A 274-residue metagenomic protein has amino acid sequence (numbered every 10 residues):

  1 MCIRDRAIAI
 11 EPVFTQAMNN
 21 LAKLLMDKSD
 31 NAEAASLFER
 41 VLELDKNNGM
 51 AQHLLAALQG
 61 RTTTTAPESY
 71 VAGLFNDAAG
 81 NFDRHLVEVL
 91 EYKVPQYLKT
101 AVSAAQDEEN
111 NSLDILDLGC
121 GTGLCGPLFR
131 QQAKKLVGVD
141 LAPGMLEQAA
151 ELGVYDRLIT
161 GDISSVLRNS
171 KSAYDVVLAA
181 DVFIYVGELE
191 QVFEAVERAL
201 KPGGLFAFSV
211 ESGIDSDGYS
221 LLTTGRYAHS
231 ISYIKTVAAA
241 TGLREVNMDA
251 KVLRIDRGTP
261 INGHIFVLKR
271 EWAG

Functional and structural regions predicted by a protein language model:
M1-D5: Conserved small/polar residues in nucleotide/adenosyl-binding loops
L116, G121-V166: Class I SAM-dependent methyltransferase SAM/SAH-binding core
R168-V177: A short acidic, Gly/Pro-enriched loop at the edge of an enzyme's catalytic core that lines a small-molecule cofactor
E190-P202: A short glycine-rich, Lys/Arg-flanked "PGG" loop and its adjoining helix->strand segment in the class I
G203-E211: Conserved beta-strand signature within the Rossmann-like core of class I S-adenosyl-L-methionine
